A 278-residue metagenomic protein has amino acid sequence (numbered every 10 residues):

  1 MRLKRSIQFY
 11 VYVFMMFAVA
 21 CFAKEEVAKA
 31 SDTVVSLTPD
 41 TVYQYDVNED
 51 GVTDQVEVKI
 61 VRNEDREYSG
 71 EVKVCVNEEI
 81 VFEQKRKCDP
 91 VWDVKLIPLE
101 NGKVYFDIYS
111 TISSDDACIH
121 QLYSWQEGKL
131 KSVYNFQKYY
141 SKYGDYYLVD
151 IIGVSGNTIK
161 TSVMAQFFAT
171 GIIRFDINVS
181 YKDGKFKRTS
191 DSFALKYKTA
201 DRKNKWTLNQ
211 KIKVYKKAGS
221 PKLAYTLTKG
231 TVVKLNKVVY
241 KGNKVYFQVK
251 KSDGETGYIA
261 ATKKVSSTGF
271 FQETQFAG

Functional and structural regions predicted by a protein language model:
R2-E26: Sec-dependent N-terminal signal peptides of Gram-positive bacterial secreted proteins and lipoproteins
A23-Y45, F82, Y197, T274: N-terminal, intrinsically disordered, polar/charged segments of Gram-positive cell-envelope systems that serve as
V27-V35, E78-P90, Y134-F136, L223: Blade-edge motifs of beta-propeller repeat domains
V47-N48, L99: Calcium-coordinating acidic loop motifs
G51-Q55, K103-V104: Glycine-aliphatic tripeptides that mark coil-to-beta-strand junctions in extracellular and membrane proteins
P90-N204, L208: Short aromatic loop motif centered on NTY/YTY
K217-K222: Short alpha-helix capping/helix-loop boundary micro-motifs
T226-G278: SH3/SH3-like beta-barrel superfamily modules
